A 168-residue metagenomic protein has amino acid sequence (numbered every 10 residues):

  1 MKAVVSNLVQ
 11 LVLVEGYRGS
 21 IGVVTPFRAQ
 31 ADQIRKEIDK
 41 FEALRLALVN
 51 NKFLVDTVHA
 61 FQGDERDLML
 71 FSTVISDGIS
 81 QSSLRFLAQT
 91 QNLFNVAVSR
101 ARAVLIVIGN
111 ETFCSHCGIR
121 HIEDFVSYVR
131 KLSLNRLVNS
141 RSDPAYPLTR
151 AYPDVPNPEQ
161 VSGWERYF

Functional and structural regions predicted by a protein language model:
M1-D39: Conserved helicase/translocase motor-coupling segment
V4, L54, T90-L93: Amphipathic coiled-coil/heptad-repeat helices and related helical stalk/stem segments that mediate oligomerization
S20-G22, D39-T57: Conserved RecA-like helicase motor-core motifs
T25-A29, L54-F61: Conserved helicase motor
A29-I34, Q62-D64, D77-I79, C114-S115: Flexible loop/turn segments at secondary-structure boundaries
R35-D39, L46-L48, I75-F94: Conserved C-terminal motor-coupling region of P-loop helicases
A60-S76, V96, V104-I108: A short beta-strand element within the Helicase C-terminal
S80-F168: Helicase C-terminal subdomain and adjacent C-terminal extension
